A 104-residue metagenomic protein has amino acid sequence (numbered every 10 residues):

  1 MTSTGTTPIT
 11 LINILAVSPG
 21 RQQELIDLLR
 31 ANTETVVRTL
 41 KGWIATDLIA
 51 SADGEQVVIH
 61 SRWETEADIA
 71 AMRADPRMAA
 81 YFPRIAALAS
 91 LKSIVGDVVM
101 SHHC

Functional and structural regions predicted by a protein language model:
M1-I9, A16, A45-E55, Y81-C104: Glycine-rich beta-strand-turn "strand-cap" elements at beta-sheet edges
T4, G20, M72-P76: Residues at secondary-structure transition points
I12, E24, V58: Amphipathic alpha-helical recognition patches that constitute DNA-binding helices
I14-A16, H60-R62: Short hydrophobic/aromatic beta-strand micro-patches that form the beta-sheet surface supporting nucleotide- or nucleic
A16-L29: Short, surface-exposed ligand-recognition loops at beta-strand->loop->(often short) alpha-helix junctions that present
P19, G54-E55, E64-I69: Short, charged/polar surface micro-motifs in flexible loops or helix N-caps
N32-I44, R62-V95: An amphipathic, aromatic/His-enriched active-site/gating alpha helix that lines ligand/cofactor pockets
